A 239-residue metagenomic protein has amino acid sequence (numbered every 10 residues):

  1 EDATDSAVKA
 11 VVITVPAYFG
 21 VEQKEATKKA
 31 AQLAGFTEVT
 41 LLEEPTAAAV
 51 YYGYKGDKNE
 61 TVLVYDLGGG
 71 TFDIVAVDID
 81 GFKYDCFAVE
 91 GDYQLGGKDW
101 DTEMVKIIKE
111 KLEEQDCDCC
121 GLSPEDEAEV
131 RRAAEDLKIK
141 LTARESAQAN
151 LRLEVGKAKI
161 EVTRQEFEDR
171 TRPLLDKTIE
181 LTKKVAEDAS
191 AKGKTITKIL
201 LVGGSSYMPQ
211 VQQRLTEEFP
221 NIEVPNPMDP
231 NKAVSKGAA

Functional and structural regions predicted by a protein language model:
D2-A239: Oxyanion-binding/catalytic loops of NTP- or PPi-dependent enzymes
